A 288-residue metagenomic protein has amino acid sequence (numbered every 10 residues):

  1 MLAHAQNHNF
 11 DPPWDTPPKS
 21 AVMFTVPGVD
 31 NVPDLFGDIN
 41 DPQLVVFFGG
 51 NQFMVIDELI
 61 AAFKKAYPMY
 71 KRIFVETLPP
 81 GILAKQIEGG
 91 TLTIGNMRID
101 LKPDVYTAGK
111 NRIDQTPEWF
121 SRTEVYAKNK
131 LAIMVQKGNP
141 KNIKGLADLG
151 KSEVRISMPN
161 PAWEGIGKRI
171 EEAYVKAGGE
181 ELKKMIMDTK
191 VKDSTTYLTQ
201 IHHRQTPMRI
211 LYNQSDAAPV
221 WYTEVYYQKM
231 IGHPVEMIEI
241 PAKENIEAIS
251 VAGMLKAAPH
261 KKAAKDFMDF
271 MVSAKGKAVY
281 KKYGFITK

Functional and structural regions predicted by a protein language model:
L2-Y70, F74, L78-K85, G89 (+4 more regions): Exported/periplasmic ABC-transporter solute-binding proteins
D114: Acidic/His-rich segments in extracytoplasmic proteins that coordinate ligands and/or metal ions
P117: Active-site-adjacent loop/helix micro-motif of nuclease/hydrolase catalytic cores
